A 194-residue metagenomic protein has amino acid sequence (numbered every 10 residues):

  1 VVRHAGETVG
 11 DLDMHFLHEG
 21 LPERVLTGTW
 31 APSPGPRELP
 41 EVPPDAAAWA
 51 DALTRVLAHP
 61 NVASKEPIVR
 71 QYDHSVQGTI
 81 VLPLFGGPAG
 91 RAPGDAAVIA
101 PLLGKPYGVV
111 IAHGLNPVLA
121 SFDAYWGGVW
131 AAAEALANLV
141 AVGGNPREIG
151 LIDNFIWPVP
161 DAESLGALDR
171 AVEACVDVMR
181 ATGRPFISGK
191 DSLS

Functional and structural regions predicted by a protein language model:
V1-S194: Glycine/proline-enriched, intrinsically flexible loops and inter-domain linkers
